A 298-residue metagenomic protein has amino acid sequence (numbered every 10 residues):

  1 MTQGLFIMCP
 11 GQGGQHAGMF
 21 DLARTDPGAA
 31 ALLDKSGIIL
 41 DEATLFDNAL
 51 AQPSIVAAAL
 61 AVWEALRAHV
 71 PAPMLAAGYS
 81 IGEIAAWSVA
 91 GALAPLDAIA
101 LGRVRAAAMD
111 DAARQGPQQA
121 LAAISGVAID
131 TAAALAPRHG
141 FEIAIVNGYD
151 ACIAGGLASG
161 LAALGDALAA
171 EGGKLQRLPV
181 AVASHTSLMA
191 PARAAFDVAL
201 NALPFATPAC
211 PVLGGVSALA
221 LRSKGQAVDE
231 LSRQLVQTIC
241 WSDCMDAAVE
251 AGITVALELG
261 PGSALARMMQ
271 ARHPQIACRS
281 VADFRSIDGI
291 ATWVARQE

Functional and structural regions predicted by a protein language model:
M1-T131, V255-G289: FabD-like malonyl-/acyl-CoA
T25-G28, V236, C240: Alpha-helical structural elements of signaling/regulatory helical domains
A59, A195, L200-L203, R222-I239 (+3 more regions): Non-catalytic peripheral regions of patatin-like phospholipases
A90-L235: Alpha/beta catalytic cores of group-transfer enzymes, especially the acyltransferase/condensing modules of polyketide
L135, A167, M268-R272, W293: Residue-level signal for well-ordered alpha-helical positions
I239-A247: A short, well-structured juxtamembrane/interface segment
V249-G252: Non-catalytic positions within long, well-ordered alpha-helices that form the structural scaffold/packing of enzyme
